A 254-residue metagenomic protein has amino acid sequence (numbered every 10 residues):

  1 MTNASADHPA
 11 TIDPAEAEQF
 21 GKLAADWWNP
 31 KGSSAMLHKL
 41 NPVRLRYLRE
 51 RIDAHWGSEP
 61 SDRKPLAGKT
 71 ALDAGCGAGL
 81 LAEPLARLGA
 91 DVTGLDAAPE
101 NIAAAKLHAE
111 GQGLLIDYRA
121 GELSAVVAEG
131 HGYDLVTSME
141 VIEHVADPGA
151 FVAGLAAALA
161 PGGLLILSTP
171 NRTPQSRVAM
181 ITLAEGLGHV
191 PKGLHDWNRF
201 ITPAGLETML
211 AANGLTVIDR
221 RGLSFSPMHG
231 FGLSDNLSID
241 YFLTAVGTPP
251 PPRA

Functional and structural regions predicted by a protein language model:
M1-S34, P42: N-terminal, positively charged/glycine-rich alpha-helical extensions of SAM-dependent methyltransferases
K39-A67: Conserved alpha-helix/loop element of class I SAM-dependent methyltransferases that forms part of the SAM/SAH-binding
I52, W56, A109, L210: Conserved hydrophobic residues forming the short capping helix/wall of the S-adenosyl-L-methionine
E59-K64, K69-Q175, P203-L206, L243-G247: Conserved SAM-binding loop
T169, G188-G205: Acceptor-substrate binding/catalytic loop of class I
S176-G186: Short, flexible, mixed-charge acidic loops at enzyme active sites
N198-G214, R220: Short alpha-helix
G230-A254: Core SAM-dependent methyltransferase catalytic element
